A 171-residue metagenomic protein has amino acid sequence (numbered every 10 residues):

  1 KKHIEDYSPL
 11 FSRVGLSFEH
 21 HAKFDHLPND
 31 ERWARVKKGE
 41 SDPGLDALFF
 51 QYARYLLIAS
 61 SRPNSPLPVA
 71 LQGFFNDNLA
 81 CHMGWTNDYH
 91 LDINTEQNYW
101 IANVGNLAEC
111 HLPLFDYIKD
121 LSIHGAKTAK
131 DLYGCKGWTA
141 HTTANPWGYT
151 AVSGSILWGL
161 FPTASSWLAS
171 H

Functional and structural regions predicted by a protein language model:
K1-D88, L107-T128: Acidic/polar, glycine-enriched structural segments that form the non-catalytic walls/loops of the carbohydrate-binding
G84-H171: Aromatic-rich carbohydrate-recognition surfaces in CAZymes
